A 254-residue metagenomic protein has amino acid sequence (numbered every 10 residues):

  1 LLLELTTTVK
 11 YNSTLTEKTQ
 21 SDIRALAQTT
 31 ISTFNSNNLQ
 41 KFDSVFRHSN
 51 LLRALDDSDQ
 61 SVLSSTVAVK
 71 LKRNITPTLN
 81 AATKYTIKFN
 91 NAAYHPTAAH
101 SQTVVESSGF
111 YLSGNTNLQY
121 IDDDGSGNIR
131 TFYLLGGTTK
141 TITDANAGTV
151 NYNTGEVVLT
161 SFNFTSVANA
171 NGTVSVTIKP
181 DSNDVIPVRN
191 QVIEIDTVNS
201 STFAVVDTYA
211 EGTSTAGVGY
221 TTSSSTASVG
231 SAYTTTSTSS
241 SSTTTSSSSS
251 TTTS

Functional and structural regions predicted by a protein language model:
L1-T86, T213-T215: Acidic, low-complexity glycine/serine/threonine-rich segments
K10, K72, K88-N90, S107 (+6 more regions): A structural detector for beta-sheet-dominated domains
N38-F42, A99, V205-E211: Short C-terminal domain-edge/linker segments immediately following a structured domain
R53, T66-V69, A81-G114: Acidic, glycine/GT-rich loop-and beta-edge segments that sit at the periphery of enzyme/chaperone cores
T78, Y94-T97, S182-P187: Short, surface-exposed beta-strand/loop "edge" segments at domain boundaries and coil↔beta transitions
H100-T141, A145: Structural flexibility/helix-modulation signal
S126-I129, L134-Y233, S254: Surface-exposed interaction regions enriched in Ser/Thr/Asp/Glu that occur as long low-complexity tracts or repetitive
Y233-T253: Ser/Thr/Gly/Pro-rich low-complexity, disordered linker/stalk segments of secreted and cell-surface proteins
